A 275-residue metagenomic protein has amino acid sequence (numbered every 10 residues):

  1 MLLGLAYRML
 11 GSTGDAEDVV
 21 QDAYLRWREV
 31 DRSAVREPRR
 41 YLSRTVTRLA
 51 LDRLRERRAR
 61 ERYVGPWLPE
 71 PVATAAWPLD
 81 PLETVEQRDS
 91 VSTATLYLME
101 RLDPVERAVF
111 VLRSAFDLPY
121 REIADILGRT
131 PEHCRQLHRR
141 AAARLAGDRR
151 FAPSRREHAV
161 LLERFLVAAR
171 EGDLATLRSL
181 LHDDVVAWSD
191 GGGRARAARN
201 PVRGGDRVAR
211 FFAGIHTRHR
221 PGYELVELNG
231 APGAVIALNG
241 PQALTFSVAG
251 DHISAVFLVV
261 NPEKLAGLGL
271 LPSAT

Functional and structural regions predicted by a protein language model:
L2, A6, A16-W27, L42-T45 (+2 more regions): Short, small-hydrophobic-rich alpha-helical interface motif
S12-T13, Q21-R39, E56-R58, G147-R150: Sigma70-family region 2
A23, A94, F110, E122-A124 (+1 more regions): Hydrophobic positions on the alpha-helical face of helix-turn-helix-like DNA-binding modules
T47-V64: Arg/Lys-rich amphipathic alpha helix in sigma70-family domain 2
R60-T84: Internal acidic/polar
W77-R107, H158-A159: Amphipathic alpha-helical segment used for protein-protein interaction
L102-L118: Short amphipathic alpha helix immediately N-terminal
Y120-I126, P131-G214: Solvent-exposed, charged amphipathic helical/linker segments at domain boundaries
